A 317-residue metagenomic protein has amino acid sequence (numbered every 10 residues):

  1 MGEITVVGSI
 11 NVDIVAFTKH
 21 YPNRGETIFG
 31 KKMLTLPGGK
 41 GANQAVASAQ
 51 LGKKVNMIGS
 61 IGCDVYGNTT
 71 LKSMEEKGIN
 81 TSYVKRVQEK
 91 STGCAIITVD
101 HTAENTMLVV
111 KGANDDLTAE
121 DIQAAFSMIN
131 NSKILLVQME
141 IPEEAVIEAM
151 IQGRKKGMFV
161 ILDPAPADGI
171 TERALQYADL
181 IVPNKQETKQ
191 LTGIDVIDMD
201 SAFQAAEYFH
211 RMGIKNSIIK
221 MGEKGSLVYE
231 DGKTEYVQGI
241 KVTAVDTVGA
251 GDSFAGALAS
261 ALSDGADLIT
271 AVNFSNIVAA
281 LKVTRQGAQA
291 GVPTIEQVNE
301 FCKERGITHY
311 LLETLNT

Functional and structural regions predicted by a protein language model:
M1, G169, M199-T317: Conserved phosphate-binding/catalytic region of the ribokinase-like
M1-I61, V65-I79, T243-V245, L312-T317: Glycine-rich phosphate/adenosyl-contacting loop at the front of the ribokinase-like
T5, N56, L136, I161 (+1 more regions): Structural detector of well-ordered beta-strand residues that form the stable sheet scaffold of enzyme domains
K31-K32, I58-C63, S82-T92, D163-A165 (+1 more regions): Beta-strand->loop->alpha-helix junctions that form or flank phosphate-binding loops in nucleotide-handling enzymes
G78, D115-E120, V160-P166: Short gly/ser/thr-rich secondary-structure transition/capping motifs
S82, R86-V87, I97-I134: Conserved phosphate-binding/catalytic loop of the ribokinase/pfkB sugar-kinase fold
I134-Q204, E223-S226: Conserved beta-alpha-beta core of the PfkB/ribokinase-like small-molecule kinase fold
